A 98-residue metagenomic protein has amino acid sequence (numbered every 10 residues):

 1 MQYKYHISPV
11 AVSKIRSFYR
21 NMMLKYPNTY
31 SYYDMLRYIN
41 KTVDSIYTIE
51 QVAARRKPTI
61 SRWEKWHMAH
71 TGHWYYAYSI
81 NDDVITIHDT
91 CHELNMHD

Functional and structural regions predicted by a protein language model:
M1-E64: Basic, Lys/Arg-enriched alpha-helical interface segments
W66-D98: Enriched for short, Lys/Arg-rich terminal
